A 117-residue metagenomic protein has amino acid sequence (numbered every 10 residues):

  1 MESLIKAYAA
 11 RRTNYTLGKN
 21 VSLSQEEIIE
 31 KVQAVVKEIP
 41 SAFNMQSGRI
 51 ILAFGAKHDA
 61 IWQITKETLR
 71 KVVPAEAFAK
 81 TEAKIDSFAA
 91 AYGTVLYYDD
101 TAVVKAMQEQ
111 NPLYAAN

Functional and structural regions predicted by a protein language model:
M1-G93: N-terminal amphipathic, basic helical "cap/leader" segment at the start of enzyme domains
A9, G93, Y98-D99, A115: Compositionally biased, intrinsically disordered low-complexity regions enriched in proline and serine
S24, P74, D99-D100, N111: Serine/threonine-rich low-complexity intrinsically disordered regions
V36, T101, K105-N117: Small-aliphatic-rich amphipathic alpha-helix that forms the alpha element of a beta-alpha
G55, Y98-A102: Beta-hairpin (beta-strand-turn-beta-strand) motif
